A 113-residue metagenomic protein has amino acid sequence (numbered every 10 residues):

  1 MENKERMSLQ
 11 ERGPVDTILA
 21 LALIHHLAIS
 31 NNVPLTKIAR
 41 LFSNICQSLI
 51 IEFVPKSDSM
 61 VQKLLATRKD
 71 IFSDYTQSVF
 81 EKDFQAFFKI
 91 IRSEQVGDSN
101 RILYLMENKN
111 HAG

Functional and structural regions predicted by a protein language model:
M1-G13: S-adenosyl-L-methionine
I18-L19: A conserved beta-strand element that flanks and buttresses the S-adenosyl-L-methionine
H25-I29: A short His-aromatic
N32-I38: Charged helix-capping and loop-helix junction motifs
I38-M60: Conserved beta-strand signature within the Rossmann-like core of class I S-adenosyl-L-methionine
D70-F88: Short alpha-helix
F88-D98: Conserved S-adenosyl-L-methionine
S99-L105: Short hydrophobic/aromatic beta-strand or adjacent loop that forms the aromatic wall/cage of a ligand/substrate-binding
